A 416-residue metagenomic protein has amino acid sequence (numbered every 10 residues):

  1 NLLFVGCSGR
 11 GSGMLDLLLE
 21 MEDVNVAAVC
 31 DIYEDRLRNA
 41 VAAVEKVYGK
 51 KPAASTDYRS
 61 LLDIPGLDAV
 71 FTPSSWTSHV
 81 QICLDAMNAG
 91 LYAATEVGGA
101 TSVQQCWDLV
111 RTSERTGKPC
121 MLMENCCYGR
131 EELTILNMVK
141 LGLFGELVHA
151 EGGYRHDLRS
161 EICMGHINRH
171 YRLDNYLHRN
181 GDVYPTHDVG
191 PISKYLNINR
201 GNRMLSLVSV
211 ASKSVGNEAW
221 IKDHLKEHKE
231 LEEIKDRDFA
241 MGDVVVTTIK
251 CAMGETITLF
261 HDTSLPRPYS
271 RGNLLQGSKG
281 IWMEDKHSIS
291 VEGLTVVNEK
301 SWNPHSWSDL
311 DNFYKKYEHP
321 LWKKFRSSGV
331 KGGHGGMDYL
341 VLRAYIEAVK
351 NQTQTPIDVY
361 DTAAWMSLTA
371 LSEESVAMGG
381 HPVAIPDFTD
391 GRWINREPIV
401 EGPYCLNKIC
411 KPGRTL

Functional and structural regions predicted by a protein language model:
N1-V47: N-terminal Rossmann-like dinucleotide-binding module
G6-R10, T116-M121, C126-F239, G272: Predominantly a Rossmann-like dinucleotide-binding segment in NAD(P)-dependent oxidoreductases
G13, P266-L416: C-terminal helical cap and adjacent loop that interface with cofactors, partners, or active-site loops
A28, A69, H149: Short, Asp-centered acidic motifs that coordinate Mg2+ and/or phosphate in catalytic or ligand-binding sites
K51-T72: A structured beta-alpha segment of the ubiquitous adenosine-cofactor-binding alpha/beta core
A69, S75-W76, V80-Y128, G142: Beta-strand-loop-alpha-helix segment that lines the small-molecule cofactor/substrate pocket of alpha/beta enzymes
T247-M253, G277: Active-site beta-strand termini and strand-to-loop segments that position acidic
